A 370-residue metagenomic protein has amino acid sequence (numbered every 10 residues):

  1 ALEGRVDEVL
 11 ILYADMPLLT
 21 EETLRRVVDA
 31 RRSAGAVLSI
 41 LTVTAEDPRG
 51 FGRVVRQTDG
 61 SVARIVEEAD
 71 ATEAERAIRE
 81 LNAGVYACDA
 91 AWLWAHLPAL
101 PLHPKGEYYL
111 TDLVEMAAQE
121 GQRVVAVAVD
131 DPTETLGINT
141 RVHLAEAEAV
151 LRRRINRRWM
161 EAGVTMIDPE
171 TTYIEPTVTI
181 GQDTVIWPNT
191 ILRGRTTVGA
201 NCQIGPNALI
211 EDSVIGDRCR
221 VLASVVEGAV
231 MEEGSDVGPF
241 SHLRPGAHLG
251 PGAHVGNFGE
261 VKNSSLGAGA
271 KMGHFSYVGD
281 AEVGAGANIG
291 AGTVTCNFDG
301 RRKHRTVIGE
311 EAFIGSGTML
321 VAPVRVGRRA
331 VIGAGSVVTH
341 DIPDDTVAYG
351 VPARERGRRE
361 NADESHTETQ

Functional and structural regions predicted by a protein language model:
L2-D7, S33-G35: Glycine-rich phosphate-binding loop signature in dinucleotide/nucleotide-binding domains
V9-I11: Short aromatic/hydrophobic "clamp" motif used to bind/position activated sugar donors
A14-P17: The conserved acidic donor/metal-binding loop of glycosyltransferases
L19-K105, T111-L113, V129: Conserved core of the sugar-phosphate nucleotidyltransferase
V54-Q57, A87-C88, I138-N139, E175 (+2 more regions): Short beta-strand-to-turn element immediately C-terminal to the catalytic PLP-Schiff-base lysine in fold type I
R79-G181: Conserved alpha/beta core of the MobA/IspD/sugar-nucleotide pyrophosphorylase nucleotidyltransferase superfamily
T172-P251: Acidic, glycine-rich loop-and-beta core segments that form the ion-binding/anion-interacting portion of active sites
V214, R220-Q370: Glycine-rich hexapeptide-repeat left-handed beta-helix
